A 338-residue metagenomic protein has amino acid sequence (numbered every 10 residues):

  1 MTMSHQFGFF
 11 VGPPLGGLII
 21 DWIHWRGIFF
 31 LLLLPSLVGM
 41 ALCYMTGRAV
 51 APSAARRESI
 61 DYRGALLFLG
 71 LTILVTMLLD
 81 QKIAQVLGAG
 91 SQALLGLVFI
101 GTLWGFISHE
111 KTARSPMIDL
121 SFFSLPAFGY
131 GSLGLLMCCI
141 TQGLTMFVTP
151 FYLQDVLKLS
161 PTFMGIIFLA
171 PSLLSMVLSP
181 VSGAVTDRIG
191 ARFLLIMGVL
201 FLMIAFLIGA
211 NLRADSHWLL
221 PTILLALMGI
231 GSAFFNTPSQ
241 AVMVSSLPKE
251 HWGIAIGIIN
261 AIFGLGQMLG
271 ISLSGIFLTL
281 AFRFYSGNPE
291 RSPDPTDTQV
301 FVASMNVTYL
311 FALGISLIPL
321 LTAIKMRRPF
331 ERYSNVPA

Functional and structural regions predicted by a protein language model:
M1-M3: Cytoplasmic helix-loop-helix junction between adjacent transmembrane helices in 12-TM secondary transporters
H5, F9-G17, T72, S179 (+2 more regions): Glycine/proline-centered helix-kink
L18, M77, W104, L207-A210: Alpha-helical transmembrane segments of multipass membrane proteins
W22-G134, L313: Hydrophobic transmembrane-helix bundles of small-molecule transporters
W22-I23, L31, V38, A89-L95 (+2 more regions): 12-transmembrane solute porter fold
A54, L87, S286, Y333-S334: Short, hydrophobic secondary-structure boundary micro-motifs
N288-S304: Short, membrane-exposed interhelical loops at transmembrane-helix boundaries
P295-T296, M326-A338: Intrinsic disorder in cytosolic terminal tails and internal cytosolic loops of multi-pass membrane transporters
